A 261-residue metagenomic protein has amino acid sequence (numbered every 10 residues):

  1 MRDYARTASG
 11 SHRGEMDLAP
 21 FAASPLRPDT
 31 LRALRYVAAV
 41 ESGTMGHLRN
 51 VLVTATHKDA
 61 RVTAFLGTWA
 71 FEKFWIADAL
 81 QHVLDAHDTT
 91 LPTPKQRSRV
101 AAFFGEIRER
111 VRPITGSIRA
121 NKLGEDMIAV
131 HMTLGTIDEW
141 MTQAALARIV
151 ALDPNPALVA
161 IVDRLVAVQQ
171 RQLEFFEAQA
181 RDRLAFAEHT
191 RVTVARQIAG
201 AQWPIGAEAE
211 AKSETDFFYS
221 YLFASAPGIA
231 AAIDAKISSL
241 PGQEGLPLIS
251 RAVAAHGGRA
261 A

Functional and structural regions predicted by a protein language model:
M1-A261: Non-heme di-metal
